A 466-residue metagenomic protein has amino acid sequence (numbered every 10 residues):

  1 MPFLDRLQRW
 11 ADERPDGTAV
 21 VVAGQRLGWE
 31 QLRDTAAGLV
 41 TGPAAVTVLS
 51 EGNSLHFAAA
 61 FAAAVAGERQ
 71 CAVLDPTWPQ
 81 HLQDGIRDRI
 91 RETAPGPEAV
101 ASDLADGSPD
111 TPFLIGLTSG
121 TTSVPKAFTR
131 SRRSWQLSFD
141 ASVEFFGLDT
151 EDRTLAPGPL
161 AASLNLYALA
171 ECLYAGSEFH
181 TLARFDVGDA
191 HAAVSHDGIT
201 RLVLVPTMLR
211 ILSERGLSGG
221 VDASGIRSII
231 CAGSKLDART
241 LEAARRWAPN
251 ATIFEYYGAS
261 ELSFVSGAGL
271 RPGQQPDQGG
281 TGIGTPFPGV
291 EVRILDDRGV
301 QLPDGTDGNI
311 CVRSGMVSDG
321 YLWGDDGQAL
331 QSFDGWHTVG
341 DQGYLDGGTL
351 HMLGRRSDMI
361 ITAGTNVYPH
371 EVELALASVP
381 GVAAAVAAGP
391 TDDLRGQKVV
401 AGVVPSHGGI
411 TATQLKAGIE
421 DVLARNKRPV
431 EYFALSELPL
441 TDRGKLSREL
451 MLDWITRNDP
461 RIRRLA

Functional and structural regions predicted by a protein language model:
F3, Q8, E13-P43, Q83-D84 (+1 more regions): Conserved AMP-binding/adenylate-forming core of the ANL superfamily
G28-W29, F113-D140: Conserved AMP-binding A3 loop
F139-R153, A161-R201: Conserved AMP-binding/adenylation subdomain of ANL enzymes
R201, R215-Q278: Gly/Ser/Thr-rich phosphate-binding loop
T285-G289, V300-L330, V367: Conserved ATP/PPi-binding loop(s) of AMP-dependent carboxylate-activating enzymes
E291-V312, G347, G408-A412, S447: Conserved beta-loop-beta connector loops within the AMP-binding
S314, G320, G335, G340-K427: AMP-binding/adenylate-forming catalytic core of the ANL superfamily
A424-K445, R464-A466: AMP-binding/adenylate-forming catalytic domain of the ANL superfamily
